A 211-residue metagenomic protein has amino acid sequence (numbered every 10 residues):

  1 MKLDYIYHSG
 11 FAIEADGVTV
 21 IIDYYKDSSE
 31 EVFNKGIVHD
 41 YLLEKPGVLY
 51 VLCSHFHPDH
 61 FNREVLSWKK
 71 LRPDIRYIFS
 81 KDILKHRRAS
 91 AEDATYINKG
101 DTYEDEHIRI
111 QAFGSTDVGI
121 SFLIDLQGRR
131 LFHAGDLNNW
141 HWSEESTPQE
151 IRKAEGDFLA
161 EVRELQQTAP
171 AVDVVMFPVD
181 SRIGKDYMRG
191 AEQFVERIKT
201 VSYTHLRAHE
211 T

Functional and structural regions predicted by a protein language model:
M1-E14: N-terminal pre-catalytic "stem/leader" segment of glycosyltransferase-like enzymes
K2-Y5, V20-D23, R109-G114, R130-D136 (+1 more regions): Active-site-proximal beta-strand elements of phosphoester/diester hydrolases
A12-L52, R63-W68, N138-T168: Pre-active-site segment of Zn-dependent metallo-hydrolases
L49-Y50, D173-M176, V201: Conserved acidic residues
R72-I75, I198-S202: A short helix->loop->beta-strand "cap" motif at the edges of active sites that frequently abuts
D74-R129: Metallo-beta-lactamase
T116-E196: Active-site-proximal loop/helix segments of hydrolase catalytic cores
T204-T211: Conserved small/polar residues in nucleotide/adenosyl-binding loops
